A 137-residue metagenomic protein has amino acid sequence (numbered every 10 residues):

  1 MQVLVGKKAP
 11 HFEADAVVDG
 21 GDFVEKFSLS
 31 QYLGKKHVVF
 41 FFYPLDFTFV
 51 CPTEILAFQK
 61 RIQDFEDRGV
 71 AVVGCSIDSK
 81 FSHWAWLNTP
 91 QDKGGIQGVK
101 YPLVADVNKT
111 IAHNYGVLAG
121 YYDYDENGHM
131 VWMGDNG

Functional and structural regions predicted by a protein language model:
M1-G137: Chalcogenol-based redox active-site neighborhoods
